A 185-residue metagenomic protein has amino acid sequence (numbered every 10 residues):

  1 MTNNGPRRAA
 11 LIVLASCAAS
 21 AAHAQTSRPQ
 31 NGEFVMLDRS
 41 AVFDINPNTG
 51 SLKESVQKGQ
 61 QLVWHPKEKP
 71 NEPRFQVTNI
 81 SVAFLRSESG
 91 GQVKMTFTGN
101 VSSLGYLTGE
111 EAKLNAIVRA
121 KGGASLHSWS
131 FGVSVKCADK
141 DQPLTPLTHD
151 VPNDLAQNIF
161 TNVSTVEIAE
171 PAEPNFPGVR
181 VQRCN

Functional and structural regions predicted by a protein language model:
M1-A10: Bacterial N-terminal signal peptides that target proteins for export
A15-H23: Hydrophobic h-region of N-terminal signal peptides that target proteins for export in Gram-negative bacteria
Q25-Q92: Transition segment at domain starts
V93-S103: Short, well-ordered beta-strand segments enriched in hydrophobic/aromatic residues
L104, R119-K121: Short coil/turn motifs at secondary-structure junctions
L104-E111: A short beta-turn/strand-edge loop motif at beta-sheet boundaries
L107, A124-C184: Short, solvent-exposed, Trp/other aromatic-anchored flexible loops in extracytoplasmic proteins
K113-R119: Beta-strand signatures of extracellular beta-sandwich domains
